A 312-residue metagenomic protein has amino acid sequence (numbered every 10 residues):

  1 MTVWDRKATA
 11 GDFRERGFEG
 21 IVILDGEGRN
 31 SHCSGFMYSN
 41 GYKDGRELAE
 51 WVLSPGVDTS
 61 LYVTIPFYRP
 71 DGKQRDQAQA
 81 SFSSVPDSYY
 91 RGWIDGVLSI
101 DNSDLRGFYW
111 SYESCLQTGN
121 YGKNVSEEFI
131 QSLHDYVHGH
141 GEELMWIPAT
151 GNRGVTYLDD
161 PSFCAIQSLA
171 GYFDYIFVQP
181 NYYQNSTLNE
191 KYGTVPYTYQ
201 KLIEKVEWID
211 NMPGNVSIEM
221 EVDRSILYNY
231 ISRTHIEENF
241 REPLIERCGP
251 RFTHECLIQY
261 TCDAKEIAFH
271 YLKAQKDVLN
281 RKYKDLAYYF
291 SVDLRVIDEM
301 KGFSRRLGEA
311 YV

Functional and structural regions predicted by a protein language model:
M1-A8, N30-S31, Y42-K43, C115-V125 (+4 more regions): Acidic-and-aromatic substrate-binding clefts and catalytic sites of carbohydrate-active enzymes
T9-L105, Y109-C115: Substrate-binding cleft of extracellular glycoside hydrolase catalytic domains
A10-R14, W51-D58, D95-S103, F163-F173 (+2 more regions): Acidic (Asp/Glu)-rich catalytic clusters
F18-I23, D58-T64, D104-Y109, G141-M145 (+3 more regions): Structural preference for beta-strand elements that scaffold enzyme active sites
V52-G56, F129-M145, V206-D210: Surface-exposed amphipathic alpha-helices with a cationic face
T59-Y89, Y109-W110, L133-D159, V216-L227: Aromatic-lined carbohydrate-recognition surfaces of secreted/lumenal glycan-active proteins
G107, Y172-T194, K205-V312: Substrate-binding cleft of secreted/luminal carbohydrate-active enzymes
N152-V178: Substrate-binding cleft/loops of secretory-pathway carbohydrate-active enzymes
